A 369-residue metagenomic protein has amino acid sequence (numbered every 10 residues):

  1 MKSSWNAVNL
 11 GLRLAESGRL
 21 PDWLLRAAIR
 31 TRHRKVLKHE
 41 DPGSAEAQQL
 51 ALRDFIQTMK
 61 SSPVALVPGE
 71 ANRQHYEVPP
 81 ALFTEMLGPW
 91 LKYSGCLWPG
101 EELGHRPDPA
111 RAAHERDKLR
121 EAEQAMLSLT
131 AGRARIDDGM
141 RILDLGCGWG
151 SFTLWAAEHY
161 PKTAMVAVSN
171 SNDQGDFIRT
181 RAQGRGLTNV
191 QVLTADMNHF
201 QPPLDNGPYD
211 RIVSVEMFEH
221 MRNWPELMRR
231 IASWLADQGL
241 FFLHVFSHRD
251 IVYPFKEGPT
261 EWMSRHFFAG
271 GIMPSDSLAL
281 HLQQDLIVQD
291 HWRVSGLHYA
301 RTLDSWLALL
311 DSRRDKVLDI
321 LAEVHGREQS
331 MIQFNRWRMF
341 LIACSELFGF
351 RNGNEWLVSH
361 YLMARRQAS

Functional and structural regions predicted by a protein language model:
L37-R133: Conserved Class I S-adenosyl-L-methionine-dependent methyltransferase catalytic core
D138-G148: Conserved class I S-adenosyl-L-methionine
W149-P161: Conserved SAM-binding loop of SAM-dependent methyltransferases across substrates and taxa, primarily the Class I
R185-H199: Conserved SAM-binding strand-loop segment of SAM-dependent methyltransferases
H199-I212: A short acidic, Gly/Pro-enriched loop at the edge of an enzyme's catalytic core that lines a small-molecule cofactor
P225-Q238: A short glycine-rich, Lys/Arg-flanked "PGG" loop and its adjoining helix->strand segment in the class I
Q238-F246: Conserved beta-strand signature within the Rossmann-like core of class I S-adenosyl-L-methionine
S247-R249, Y253-V358, R365-Q367: Substrate-binding/catalytic lobe of Class I Rossmann-like enzymes that use SAM or dcSAM, i.e., the mid-to-C-terminal
